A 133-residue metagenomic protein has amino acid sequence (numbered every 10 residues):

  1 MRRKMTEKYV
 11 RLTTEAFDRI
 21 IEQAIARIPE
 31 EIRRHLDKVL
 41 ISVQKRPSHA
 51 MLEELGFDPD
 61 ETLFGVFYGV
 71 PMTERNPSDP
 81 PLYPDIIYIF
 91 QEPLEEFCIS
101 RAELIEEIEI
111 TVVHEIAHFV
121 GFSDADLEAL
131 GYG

Functional and structural regions predicted by a protein language model:
M1-E107, F119, A125-E128: Active-site rim/adjacent substrate-binding subdomains
E107-E115: Short alpha-helical catalytic segment bearing the HExxH-like zincin motif of zinc-dependent metalloproteases
A129-G133: Short hydrophobic/aromatic patches at helix-to-coil boundaries
